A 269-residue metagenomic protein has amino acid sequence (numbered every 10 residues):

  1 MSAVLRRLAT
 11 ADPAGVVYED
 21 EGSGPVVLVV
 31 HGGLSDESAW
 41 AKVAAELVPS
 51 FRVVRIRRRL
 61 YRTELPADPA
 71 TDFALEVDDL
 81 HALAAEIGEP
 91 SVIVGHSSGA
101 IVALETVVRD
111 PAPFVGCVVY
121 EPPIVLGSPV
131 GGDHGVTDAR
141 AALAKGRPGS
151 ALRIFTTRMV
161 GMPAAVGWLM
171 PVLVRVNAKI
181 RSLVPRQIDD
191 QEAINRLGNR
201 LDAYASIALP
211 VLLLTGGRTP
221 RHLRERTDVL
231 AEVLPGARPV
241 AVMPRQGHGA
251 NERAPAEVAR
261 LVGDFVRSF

Functional and structural regions predicted by a protein language model:
T10-P66: Conserved HGGG/HGGXW glycine-rich cap/lid loop of the alpha/beta-hydrolase fold
G22, E86-E89, F265, F269: Glycine-rich phosphate-binding loop signature in dinucleotide/nucleotide-binding domains
K42-A45, V54-V94, S98, E257-R260: Active-site loop/oxyanion-hole signature of alpha/beta-hydrolase fold enzymes
R57-R62, P123, P244-G247: Short beta-to-alpha linker loops that shape the active-site pocket of alpha/beta-hydrolase fold enzymes
P90-S128: Conserved hydrolase catalytic core segment
L126-R175, D190-Q191: Helix-rich cap/lid subdomain of alpha/beta-hydrolase
K179-E232, V242: Conserved serine/cysteine hydrolase catalytic core
M243-A256: Catalytic histidine-centered segment of alpha/beta-hydrolase-like enzymes
